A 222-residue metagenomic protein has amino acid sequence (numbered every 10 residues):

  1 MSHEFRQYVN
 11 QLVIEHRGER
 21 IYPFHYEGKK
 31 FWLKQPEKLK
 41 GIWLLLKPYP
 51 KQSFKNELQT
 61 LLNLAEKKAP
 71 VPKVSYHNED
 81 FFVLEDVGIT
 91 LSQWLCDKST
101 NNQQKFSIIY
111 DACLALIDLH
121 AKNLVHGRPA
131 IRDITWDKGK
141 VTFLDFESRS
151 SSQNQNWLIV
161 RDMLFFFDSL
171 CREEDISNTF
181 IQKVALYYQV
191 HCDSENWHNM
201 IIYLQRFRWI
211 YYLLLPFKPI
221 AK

Functional and structural regions predicted by a protein language model:
N10-K55: ATP-binding glycine-rich loop module of kinase domains
P23, V83-D86, W136: Conserved hydrophobic "DFG−1" position in protein kinase catalytic cores
E37, P50-F54, A65, A69-I109: Conserved structural core of kinase catalytic domains
L64, A112-L119: Conserved hydrophobic alpha-helix
A121-I131: Catalytic-loop of the protein kinase fold
D133-D145: Conserved protein kinase catalytic/activation segment
T142, F146-K222: C-lobe/activation-segment region of protein kinase-like
